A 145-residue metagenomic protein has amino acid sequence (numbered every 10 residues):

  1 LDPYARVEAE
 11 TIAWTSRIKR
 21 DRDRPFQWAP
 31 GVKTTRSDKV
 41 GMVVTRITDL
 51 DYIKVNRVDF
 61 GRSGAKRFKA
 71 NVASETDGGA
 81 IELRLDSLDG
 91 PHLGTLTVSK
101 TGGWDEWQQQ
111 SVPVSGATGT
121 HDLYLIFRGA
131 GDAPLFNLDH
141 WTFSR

Functional and structural regions predicted by a protein language model:
L1-R145: Extracytoplasmic
